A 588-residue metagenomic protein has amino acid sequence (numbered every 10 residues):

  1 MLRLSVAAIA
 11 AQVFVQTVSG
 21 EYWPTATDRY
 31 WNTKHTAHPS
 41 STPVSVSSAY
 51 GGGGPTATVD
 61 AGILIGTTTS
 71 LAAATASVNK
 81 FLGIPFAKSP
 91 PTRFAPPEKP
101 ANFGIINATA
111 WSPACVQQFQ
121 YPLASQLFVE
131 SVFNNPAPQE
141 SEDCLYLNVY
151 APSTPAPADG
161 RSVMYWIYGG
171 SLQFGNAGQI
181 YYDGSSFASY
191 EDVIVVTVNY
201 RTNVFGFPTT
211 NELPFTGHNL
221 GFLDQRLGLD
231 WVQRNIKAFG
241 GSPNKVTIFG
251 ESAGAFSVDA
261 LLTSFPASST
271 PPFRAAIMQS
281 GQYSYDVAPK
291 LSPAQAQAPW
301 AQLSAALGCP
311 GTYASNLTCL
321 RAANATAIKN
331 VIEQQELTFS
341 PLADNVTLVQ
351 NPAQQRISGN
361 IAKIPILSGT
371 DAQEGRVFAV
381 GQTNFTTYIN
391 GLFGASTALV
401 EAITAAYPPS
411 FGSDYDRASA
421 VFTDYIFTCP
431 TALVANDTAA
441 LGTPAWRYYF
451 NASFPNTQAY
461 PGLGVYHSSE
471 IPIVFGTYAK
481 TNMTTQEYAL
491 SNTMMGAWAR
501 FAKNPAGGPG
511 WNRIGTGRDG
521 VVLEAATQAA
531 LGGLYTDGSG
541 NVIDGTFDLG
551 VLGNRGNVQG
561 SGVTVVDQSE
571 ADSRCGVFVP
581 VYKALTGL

Functional and structural regions predicted by a protein language model:
M1-P24, S171, W498: Fungal secretory targeting signals
E21-H218, T484-M494, P505-G510, N557 (+1 more regions): Non-catalytic accessory segments of hydrolases
E142-C144, T216-A238, A294-S304: Alpha/beta-hydrolase active-site loop
E191-I194, S269-Q282: A conserved short beta-strand
R234, K245, T263, A275 (+3 more regions): Substrate-access "cap/lid" subdomains that shape and gate the entrance to catalytic or ligand-binding pockets
F239-S252: Alpha/beta-hydrolase fold nucleophile elbow
A255-A267: Short glycine-enriched nucleophile-adjacent loop and the immediately C-terminal alpha-helix near the catalytic center
A432, N436-L588: Mobile gating loops/cap/lid regions near enzyme active sites that modulate substrate access
